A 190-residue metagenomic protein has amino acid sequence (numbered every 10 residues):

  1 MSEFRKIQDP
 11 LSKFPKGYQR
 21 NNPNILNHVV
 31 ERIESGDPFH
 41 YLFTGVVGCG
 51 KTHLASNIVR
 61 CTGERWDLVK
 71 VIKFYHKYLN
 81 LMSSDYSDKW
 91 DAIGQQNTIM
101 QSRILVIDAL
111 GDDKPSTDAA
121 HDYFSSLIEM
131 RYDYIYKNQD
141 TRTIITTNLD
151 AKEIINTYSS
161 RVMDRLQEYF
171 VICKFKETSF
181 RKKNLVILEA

Functional and structural regions predicted by a protein language model:
M1-I33, Y169-C173, E177, R181-A190: A short, basic N-terminal segment
P38-A55: Walker A/P-loop nucleotide-binding motif
P38-L42, I104, R142-I144: Residue-level preference for the first positions of well-ordered beta-strands
H53-E64: P-loop NTPase Walker A phosphate-binding motif
G63-Q101: Short glycine-rich substrate-engagement loop in P-loop NTPases that contacts/grips substrate
E64, H76-L81, L110-A190: Replace "adjacent to P-loop NTPase cores in ATP/GTP-dependent enzymes" with "adjacent to NTP-binding cores
Q101-R103, Y169-F170: Short, well-ordered alpha-helix to beta-strand connector turns
